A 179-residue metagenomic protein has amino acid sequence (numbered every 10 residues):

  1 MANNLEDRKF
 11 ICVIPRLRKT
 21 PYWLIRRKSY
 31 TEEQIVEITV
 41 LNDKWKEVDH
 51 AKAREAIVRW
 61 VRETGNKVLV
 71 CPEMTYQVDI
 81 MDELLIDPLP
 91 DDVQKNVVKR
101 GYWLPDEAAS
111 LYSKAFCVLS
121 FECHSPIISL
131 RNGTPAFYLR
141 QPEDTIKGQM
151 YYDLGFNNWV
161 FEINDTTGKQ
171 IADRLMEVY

Functional and structural regions predicted by a protein language model:
M1-Y179: Active-site anion-handling motifs in enzyme catalytic cores
